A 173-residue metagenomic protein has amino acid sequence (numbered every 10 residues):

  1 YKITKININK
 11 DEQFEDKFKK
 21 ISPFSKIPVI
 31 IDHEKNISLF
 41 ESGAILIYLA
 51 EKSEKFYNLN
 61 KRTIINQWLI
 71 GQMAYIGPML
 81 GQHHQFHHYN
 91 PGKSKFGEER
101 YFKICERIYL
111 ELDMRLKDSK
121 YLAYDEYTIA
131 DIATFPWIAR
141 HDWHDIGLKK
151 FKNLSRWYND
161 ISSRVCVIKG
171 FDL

Functional and structural regions predicted by a protein language model:
Y1-R100, E106, D113: GST-like domain detector, emphasizing the conserved glutathione-binding G-site in the N-terminal thioredoxin-like
K5-I8, K61, T128, N153 (+1 more regions): Proline- and acidic/polar-enriched loop/turn elements at helix boundaries
W68, Q72-C166, G170: GST-like fold's C-terminal all-alpha helical module
